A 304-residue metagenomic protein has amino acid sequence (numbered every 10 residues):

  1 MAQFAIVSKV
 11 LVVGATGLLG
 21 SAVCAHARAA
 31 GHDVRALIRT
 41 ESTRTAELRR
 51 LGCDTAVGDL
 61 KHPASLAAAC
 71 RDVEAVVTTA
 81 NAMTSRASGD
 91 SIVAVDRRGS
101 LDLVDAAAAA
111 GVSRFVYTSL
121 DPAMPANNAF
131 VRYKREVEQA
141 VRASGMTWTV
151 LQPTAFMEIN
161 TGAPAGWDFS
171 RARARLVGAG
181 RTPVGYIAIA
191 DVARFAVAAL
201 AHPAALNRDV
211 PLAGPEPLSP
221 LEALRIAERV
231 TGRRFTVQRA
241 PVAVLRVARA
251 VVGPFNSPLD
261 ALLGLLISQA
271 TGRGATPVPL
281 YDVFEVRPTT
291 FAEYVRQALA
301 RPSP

Functional and structural regions predicted by a protein language model:
A2-D33, R39-E47, K61-P63, M83-T84 (+4 more regions): Oxidoreductase cofactor-interface core, primarily capturing Rossmann-like NAD(P)-dependent enzymes
R39-D102, A106-A109, M124: NAD(P)H-binding glycine-rich loop region in Rossmannoid oxidoreductase-like domains and their noncatalytic homologs
P63, A67, V104, I189-V197 (+1 more regions): Short, amphipathic alpha-helical "lid/cap" segments that border enzyme active or binding sites
D72, A198, R229, Q297-R301: Residues within well-ordered alpha-helical secondary structure of globular protein domains
A80-N81, S119, R239, Q269 (+1 more regions): Short secondary-structure boundary segments
A94-R97, Y186, P217, E285-P288: Short, solvent-exposed loop/helix junctions and linker helices that flank or host conserved functional motifs
V116: Active-site acidic/histidine proton-transfer and metal-coordination neighborhood in alpha/beta enzyme cores
V242-P304: A hydrophobic C-terminal alpha-helical subdomain
